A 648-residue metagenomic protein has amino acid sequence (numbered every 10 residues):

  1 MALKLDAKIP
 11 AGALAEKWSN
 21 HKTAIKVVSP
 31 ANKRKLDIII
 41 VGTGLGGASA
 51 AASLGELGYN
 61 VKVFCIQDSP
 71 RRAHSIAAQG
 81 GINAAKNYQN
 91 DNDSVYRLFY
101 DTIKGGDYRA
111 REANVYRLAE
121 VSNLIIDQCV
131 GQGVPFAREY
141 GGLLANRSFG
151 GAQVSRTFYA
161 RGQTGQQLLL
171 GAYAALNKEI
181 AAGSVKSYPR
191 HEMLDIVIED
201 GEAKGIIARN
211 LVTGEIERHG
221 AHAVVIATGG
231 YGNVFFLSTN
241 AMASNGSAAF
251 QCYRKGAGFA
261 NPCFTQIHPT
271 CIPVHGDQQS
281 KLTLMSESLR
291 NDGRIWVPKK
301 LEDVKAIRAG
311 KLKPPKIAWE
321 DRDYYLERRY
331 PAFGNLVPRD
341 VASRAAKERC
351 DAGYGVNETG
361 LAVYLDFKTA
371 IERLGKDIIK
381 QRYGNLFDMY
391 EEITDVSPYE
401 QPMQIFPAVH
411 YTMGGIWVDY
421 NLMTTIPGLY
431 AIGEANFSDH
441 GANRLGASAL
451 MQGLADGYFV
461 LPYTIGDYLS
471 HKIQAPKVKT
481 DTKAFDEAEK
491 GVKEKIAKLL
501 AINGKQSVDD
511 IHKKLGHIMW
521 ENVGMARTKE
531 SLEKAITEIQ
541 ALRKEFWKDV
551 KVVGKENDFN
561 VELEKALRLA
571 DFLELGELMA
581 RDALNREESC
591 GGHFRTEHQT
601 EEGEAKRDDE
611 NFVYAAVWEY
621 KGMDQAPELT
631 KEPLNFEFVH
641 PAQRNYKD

Functional and structural regions predicted by a protein language model:
N20, I25-V28, N32-D37, A50-S53 (+11 more regions): Glycine- and aromatic-enriched mobile tails/lids
R34-L36, G214-A223, T425: Core beta-strand elements of the Rossmann-like FAD/NAD(P) dinucleotide-binding domain in flavoenzyme oxidoreductases
G42-L45: Glycine-rich Rossmann-fold phosphate-binding loop(s) that bind the pyrophosphate of adenine dinucleotide cofactors
D68-Y100, Q266-T270, D277-K281: Conserved N-terminal glycine-rich FAD pyrophosphate-binding loop of Rossmann-like flavoproteins
F99-N146: Rossmann-like flavin
Q128-E215, G220, A227, C271-M285: Conserved redox-cofactor binding core of oxidoreductases
A223-L282, H440-Y463: Glycine-rich loop(s) and the adjacent beta-strand/alpha-helix scaffold that form part
Q251, A257-E392, Y463-D467: An anion/pyrophosphate-binding glycine-rich loop and adjacent beta-alpha core in soluble alpha-beta enzymes
